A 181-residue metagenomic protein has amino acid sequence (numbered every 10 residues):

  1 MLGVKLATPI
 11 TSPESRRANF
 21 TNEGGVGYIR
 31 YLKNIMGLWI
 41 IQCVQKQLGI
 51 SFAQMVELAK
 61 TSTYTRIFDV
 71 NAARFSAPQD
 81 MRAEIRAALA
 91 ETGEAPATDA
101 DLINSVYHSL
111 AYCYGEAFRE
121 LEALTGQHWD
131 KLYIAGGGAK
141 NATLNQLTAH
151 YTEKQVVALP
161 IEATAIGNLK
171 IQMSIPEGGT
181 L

Functional and structural regions predicted by a protein language model:
M1-K131, K140-E153, V157-E162, K170-T180: Active-site core segments that coordinate phosphate-bearing ligands/cofactors across diverse enzyme families
G137: Glycine-rich Rossmann-fold phosphate-binding loop(s) that bind the pyrophosphate of adenine dinucleotide cofactors
I166: A domain-level signal for the structural core that forms small-molecule/cofactor-binding pockets and catalytic centers
